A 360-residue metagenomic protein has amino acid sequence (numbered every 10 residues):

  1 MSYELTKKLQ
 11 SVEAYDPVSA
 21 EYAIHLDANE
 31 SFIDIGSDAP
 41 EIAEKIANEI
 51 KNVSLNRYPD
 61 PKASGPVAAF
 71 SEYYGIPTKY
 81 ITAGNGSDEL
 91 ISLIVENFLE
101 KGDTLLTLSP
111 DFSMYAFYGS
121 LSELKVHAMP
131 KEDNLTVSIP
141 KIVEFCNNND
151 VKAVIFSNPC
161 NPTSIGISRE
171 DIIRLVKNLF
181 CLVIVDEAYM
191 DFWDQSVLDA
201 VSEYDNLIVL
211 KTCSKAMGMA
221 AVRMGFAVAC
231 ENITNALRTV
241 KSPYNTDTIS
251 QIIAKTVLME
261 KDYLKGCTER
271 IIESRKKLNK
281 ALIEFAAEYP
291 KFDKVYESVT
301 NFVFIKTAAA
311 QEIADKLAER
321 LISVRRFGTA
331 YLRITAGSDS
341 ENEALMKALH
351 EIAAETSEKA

Functional and structural regions predicted by a protein language model:
M1-Y58, D150: N-terminal "arm"/small-domain region of PLP-dependent enzymes with the aminotransferase-like
K62, N206-F285, V295: PLP-dependent aminotransferase class I/II
S64-T104: Phosphate-binding glycine-rich loop
N97-F156: PLP-dependent aminotransferase-like
D133-D191: Active-site phosphate-binding strand-loop segment of PLP-dependent enzymes
E170, Q311, K316-R320, R325-A360: PLP-dependent enzyme catalytic core of the Aspartate aminotransferase-like
L210, D293-S298, V324-F327: Short beta-strand
I272, F285-R320, A336: Conserved PLP-binding catalytic core of the aspartate aminotransferase-like
